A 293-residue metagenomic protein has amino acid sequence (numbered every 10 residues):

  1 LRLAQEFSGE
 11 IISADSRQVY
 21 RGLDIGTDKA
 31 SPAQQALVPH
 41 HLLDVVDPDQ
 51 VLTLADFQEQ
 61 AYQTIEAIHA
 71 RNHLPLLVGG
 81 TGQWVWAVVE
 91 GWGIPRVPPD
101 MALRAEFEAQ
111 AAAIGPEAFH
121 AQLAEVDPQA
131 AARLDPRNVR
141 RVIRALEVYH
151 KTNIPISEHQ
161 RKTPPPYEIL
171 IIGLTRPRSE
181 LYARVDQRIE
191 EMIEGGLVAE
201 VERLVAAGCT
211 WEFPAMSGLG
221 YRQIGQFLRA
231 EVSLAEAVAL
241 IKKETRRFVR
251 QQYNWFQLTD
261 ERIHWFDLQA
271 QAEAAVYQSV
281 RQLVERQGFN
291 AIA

Functional and structural regions predicted by a protein language model:
L1-A293: Phosphate/pyrophosphate-binding catalytic cores of soluble transferases and nucleic-acid-acting enzymes
